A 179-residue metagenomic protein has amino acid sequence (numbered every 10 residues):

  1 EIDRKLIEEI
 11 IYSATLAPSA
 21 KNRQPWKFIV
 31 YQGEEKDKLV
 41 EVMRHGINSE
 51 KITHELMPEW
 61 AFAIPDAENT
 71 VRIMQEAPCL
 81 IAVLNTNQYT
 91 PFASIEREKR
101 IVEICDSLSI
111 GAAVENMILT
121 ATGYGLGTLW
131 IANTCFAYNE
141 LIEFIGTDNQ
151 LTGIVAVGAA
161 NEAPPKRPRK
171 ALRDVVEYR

Functional and structural regions predicted by a protein language model:
E1-E9: A short N-terminal beta-strand-loop micro-motif at the entrance of redox/enzyme domains
I10-A14, V155: Short alpha-helical scaffolding segments that buttress acidic/His motifs in well-ordered protein cores
A14, I81, N87, E98-I142: Small-aliphatic-rich amphipathic alpha-helix that forms the alpha element of a beta-alpha
L16-N22: Glycine-rich phosphate/pyrophosphate-binding beta-alpha loops
N22-Q24, Q75-A77, Q150: Short, basic and Ser/Thr-rich N-terminal targeting/leader segments
I29-I110: Glycine/small-residue-rich phosphate/adenosyl-binding loop
E34, T134-Y138, N161: Acidic, glycine-rich active-site loops and adjacent beta-strand->loop/helix elements that engage anionic groups
Q150-R179: C-terminal helix-cap and adjacent tail motif
